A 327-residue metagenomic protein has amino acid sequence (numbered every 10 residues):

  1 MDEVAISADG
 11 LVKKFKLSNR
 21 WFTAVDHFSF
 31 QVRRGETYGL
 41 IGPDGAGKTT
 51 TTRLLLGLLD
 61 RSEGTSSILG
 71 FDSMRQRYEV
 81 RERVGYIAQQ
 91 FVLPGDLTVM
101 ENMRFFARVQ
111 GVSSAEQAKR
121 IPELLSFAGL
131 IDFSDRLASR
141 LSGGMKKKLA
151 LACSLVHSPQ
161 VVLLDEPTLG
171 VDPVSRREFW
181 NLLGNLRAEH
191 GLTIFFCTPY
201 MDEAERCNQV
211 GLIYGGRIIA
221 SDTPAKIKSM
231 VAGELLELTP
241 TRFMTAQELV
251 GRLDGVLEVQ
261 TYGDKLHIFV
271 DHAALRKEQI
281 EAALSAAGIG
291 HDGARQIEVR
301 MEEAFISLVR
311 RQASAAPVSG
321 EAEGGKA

Functional and structural regions predicted by a protein language model:
M1-A5, K14-H27, Q76-R77: A short, flexible loop at the N-terminus of ABC-type nucleotide-binding domains that lies
G64-D72, V80: Conserved ABC transporter NBD signature motif
D96, L137-L141: Conserved ABC ATPase signature
R104, R108, A115-F133: Conserved ABC ATPase "signature" region
S158: Conserved catalytic motifs of ABC-family nucleotide-binding domains
V162-D165: Catalytic Walker B motif of ABC-type/P-loop ATPase nucleotide-binding domains
